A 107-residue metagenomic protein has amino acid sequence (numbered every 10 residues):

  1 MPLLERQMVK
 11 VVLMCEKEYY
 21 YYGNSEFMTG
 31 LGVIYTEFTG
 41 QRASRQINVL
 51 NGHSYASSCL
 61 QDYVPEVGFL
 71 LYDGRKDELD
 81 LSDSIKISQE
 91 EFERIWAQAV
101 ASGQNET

Functional and structural regions predicted by a protein language model:
M1-P2, V11, E26, N48 (+2 more regions): Intrinsic-disorder/low-complexity peptide segments enriched for small residues
P2-Y35: Negatively charged, low-complexity tracts enriched in Asp/Glu with abundant Ser/Thr
R6, K17, S25-F27, V49-G52 (+3 more regions): Short linear motifs in intrinsically disordered/low-complexity regions
R6-V9, V64, S84: Low-complexity, intrinsically disordered short peptide segments enriched in small/polar/basic residues
L31-Q46, S102-T107: Short, charge- and proline-biased low-complexity linear segments that act as flexible interaction/docking motifs
T39-D80: Acidic, aromatic-enriched beta-alpha/helix-loop junctions
D73-T107: Short, compact, well-ordered microdomains
